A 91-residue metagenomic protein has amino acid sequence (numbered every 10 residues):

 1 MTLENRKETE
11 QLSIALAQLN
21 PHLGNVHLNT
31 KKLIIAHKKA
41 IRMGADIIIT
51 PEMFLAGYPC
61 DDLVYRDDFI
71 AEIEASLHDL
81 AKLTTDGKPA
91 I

Functional and structural regions predicted by a protein language model:
M1-I91: Hydrophobic structural segments
